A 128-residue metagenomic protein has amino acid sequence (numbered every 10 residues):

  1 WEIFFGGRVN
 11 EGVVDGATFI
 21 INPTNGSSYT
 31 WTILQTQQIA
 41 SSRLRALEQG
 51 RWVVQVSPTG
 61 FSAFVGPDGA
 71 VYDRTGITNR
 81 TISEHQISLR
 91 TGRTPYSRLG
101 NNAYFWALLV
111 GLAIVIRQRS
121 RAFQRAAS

Functional and structural regions predicted by a protein language model:
W1-S128: Solvent-exposed soluble domains appended to multi-pass membrane proteins
